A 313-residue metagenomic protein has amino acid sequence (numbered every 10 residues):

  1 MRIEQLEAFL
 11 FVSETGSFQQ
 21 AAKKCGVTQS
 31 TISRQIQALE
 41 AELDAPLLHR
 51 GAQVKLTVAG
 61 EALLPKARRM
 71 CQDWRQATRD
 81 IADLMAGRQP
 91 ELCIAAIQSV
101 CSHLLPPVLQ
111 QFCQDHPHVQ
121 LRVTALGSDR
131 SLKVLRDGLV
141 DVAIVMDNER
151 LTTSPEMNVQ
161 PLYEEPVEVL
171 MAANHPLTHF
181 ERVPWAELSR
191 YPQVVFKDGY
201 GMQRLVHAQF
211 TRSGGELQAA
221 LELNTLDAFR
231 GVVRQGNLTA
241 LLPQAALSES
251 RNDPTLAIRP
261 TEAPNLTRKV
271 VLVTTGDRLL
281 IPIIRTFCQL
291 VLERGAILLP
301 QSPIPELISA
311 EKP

Functional and structural regions predicted by a protein language model:
F11-T28, Q53: Short helix-boundary/capping micro-motifs
F18-K23, S30, Q37, L132 (+1 more regions): Residues within helix-turn-helix
E40-V58: A short LG(V/I)-centered, amphipathic sequence patch enriched for acidic residue(s) preceding the LG motif
Q89-T152, L223: Central regulatory/effector-binding core of bacterial HTH transcription factors
D115, L126-Y191, A246, T255 (+1 more regions): Acidic, Gly/Pro-rich loop/turn segments at junctions of secondary structure
G127-V140, M146, G201-A257: Hydrophobic hinge/microswitch elements
M146, L177-E181, P192-S213, L280-Q289 (+1 more regions): Secondary-structure junction motif
Q244-T255, A263-P313: C-terminal effector-binding regulatory domain of bacterial HTH transcription factors
